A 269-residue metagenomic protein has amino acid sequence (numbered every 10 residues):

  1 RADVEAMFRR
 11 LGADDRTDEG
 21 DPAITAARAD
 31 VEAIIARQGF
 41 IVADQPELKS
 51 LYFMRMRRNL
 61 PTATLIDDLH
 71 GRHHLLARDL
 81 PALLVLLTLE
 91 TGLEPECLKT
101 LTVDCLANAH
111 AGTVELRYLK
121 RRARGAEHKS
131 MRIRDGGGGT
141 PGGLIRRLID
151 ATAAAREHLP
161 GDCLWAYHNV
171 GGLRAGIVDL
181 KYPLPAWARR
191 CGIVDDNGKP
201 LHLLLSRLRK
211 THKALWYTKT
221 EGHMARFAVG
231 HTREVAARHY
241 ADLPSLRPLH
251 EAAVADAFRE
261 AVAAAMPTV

Functional and structural regions predicted by a protein language model:
R1-V269: Extended accessory and catalytic-adjacent subdomains in large enzymes
